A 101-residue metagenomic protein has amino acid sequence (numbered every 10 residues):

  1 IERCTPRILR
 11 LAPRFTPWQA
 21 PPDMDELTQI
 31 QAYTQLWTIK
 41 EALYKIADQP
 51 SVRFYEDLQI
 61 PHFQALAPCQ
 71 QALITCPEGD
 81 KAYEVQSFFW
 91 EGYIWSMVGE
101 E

Functional and structural regions predicted by a protein language model:
E2-E101: Core catalytic alpha/beta fold that binds nucleotide/phospho-ligands
